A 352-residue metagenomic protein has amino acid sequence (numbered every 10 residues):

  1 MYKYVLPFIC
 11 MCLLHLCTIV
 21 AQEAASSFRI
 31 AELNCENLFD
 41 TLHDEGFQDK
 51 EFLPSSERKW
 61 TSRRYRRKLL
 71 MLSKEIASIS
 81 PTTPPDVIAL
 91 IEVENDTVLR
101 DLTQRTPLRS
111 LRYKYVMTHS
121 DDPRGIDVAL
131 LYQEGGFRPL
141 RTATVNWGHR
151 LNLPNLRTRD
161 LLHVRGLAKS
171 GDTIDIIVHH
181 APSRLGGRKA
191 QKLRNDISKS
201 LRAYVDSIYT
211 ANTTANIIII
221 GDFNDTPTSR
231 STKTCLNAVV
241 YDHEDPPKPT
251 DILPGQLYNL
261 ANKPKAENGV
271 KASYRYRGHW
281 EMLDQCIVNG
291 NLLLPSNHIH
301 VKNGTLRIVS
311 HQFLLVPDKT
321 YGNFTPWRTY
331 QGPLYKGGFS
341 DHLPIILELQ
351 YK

Functional and structural regions predicted by a protein language model:
M1-A25: Bacterial Sec-dependent N-terminal signal peptides
V20-R112, V116-V128, T320-N323, E348-K352: N-terminal, active-site-proximal structural segment of metallo-dependent hydrolase catalytic domains
E36, E94, P182, F223-T226: Catalytic metal-binding/acid-base residues of hydrolase active sites
G46, K169-A203, S229: Metal-dependent phosphoester/phosphodiester hydrolase catalytic core
P54-R63, P84-L90, M117-T118, R150-N152 (+4 more regions): Second-shell loop/turn segments in exported
V87, V93-T173, H179-P182: Structured beta-strand-rich core segments of catalytic domains in phosphoester-bond hydrolases
T97-R100, R124-D127, L185-R188, T226-S231 (+1 more regions): Extracytoplasmic/secreted cell-surface and envelope-processing proteins
A203-A215, D225-K352: Metal-dependent phosphoester-hydrolase catalytic domains
